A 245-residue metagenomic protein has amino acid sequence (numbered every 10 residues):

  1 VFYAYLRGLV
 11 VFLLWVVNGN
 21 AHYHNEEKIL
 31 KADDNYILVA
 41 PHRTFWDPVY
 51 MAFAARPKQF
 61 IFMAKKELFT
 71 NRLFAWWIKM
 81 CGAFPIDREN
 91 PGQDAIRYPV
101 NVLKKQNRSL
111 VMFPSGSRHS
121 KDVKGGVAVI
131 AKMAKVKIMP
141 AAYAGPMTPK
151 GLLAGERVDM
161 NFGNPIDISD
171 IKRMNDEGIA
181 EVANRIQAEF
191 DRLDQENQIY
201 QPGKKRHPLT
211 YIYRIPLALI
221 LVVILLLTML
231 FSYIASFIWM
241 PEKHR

Functional and structural regions predicted by a protein language model:
V1-I37, W46-Y50, A75, M80-G82 (+1 more regions): Membrane-anchoring hydrophobic helices of lipid-metabolizing enzymes
L14, A55, W77-I78, L103 (+1 more regions): A generic structural signal for well-ordered alpha-helical segments
G19, E89-Q93, S120: A conditional alpha-helix N-cap/helix-loop micro-motif detector
G19-A21, K58-F60, C81, R108 (+1 more regions): A structural micro-motif
H24, V39, D87, F113 (+1 more regions): Residue-level detector of conserved, well-ordered beta-strand and adjacent loop positions that form binding/recognition
E27, K66, D87, A142 (+1 more regions): Residues at the C-termini of beta-strands that transition into short coil/loop
L30-N90, Y98: Catalytic core of membrane glycerolipid acyltransferases/transacylases, capturing the structured, soluble-facing
D94-R245: Non-catalytic C-terminal accessory region of glycerolipid acyltransferases and related lyso-lipid remodeling enzymes
